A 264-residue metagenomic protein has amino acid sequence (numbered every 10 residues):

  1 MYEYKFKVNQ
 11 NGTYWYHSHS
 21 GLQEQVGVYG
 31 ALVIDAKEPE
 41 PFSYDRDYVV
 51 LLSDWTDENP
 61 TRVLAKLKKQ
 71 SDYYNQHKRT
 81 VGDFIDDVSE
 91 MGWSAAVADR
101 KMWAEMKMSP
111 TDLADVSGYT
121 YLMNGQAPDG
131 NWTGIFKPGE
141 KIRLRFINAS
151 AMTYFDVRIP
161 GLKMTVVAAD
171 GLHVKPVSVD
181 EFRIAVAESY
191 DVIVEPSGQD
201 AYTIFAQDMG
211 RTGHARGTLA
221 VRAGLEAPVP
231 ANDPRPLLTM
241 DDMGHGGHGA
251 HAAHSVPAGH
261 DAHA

Functional and structural regions predicted by a protein language model:
M1-V186, I193, A223-V256: Histidine-centered copper-binding motifs that mark active-site loops of extracellular/periplasmic copper enzymes
Y14-S20, A201-M209: Short, aromatic- and glycine-rich surface loops/edge beta-strands on solvent-exposed regions
L22-V28, D208-R216: Short acidic/polar inter-strand loop motif in beta-rich domains
I147, D191-T203: A conserved active-site cap/scaffold subdomain adjacent to cofactor or substrate pockets
Y154-R158, V166-V167, A201-F205, G213-R216: Extended hydrophobic-aromatic, low-complexity segments
P257, H263: Hard-cation-handling environments
